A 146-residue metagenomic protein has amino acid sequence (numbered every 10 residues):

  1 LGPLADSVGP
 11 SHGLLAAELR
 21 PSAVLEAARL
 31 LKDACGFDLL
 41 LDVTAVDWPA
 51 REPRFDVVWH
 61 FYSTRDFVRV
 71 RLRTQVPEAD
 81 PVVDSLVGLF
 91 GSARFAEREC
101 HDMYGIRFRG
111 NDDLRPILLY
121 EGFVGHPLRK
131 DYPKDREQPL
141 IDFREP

Functional and structural regions predicted by a protein language model:
L1-P146: Terminal low-complexity/charged segments
